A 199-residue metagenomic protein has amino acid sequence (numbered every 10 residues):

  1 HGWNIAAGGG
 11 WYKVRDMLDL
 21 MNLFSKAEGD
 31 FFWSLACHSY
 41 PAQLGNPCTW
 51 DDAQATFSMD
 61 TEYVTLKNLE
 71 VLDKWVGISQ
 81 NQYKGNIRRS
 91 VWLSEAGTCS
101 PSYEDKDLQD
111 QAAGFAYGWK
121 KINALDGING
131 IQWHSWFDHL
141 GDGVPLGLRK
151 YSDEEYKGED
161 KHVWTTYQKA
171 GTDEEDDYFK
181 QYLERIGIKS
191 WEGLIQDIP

Functional and structural regions predicted by a protein language model:
H1-D105: Noncatalytic carbohydrate-binding groove/subsite architecture in carbohydrate-active enzymes
Y103-P199: Aromatic-rich peripheral "rim/lid" segments of glycoside hydrolase catalytic domains that contact and position glycan
